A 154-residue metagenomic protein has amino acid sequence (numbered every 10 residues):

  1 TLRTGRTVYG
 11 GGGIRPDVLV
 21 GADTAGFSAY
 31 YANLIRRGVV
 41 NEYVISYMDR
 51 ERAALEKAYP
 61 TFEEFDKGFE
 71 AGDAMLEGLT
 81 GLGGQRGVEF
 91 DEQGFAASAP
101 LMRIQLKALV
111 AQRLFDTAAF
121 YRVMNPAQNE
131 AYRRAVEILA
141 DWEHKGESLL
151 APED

Functional and structural regions predicted by a protein language model:
T1-D154: Conserved functional hotspot residues or short segments at active or partner-binding sites across diverse domains
